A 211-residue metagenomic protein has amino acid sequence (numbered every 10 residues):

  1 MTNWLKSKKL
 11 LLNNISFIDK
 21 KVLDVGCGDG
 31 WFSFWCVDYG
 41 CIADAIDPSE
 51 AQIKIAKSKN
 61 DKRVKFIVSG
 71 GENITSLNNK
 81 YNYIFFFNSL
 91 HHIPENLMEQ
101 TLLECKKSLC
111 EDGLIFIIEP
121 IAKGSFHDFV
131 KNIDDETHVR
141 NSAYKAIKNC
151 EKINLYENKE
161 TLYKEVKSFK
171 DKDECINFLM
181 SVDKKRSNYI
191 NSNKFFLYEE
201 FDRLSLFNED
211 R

Functional and structural regions predicted by a protein language model:
T2-D19: Conserved alpha-helix/loop element of class I SAM-dependent methyltransferases that forms part of the SAM/SAH-binding
K20-G26: Conserved class I S-adenosyl-L-methionine
D29-N73: Class I SAM-dependent methyltransferase SAM/SAH-binding core
F85: A conserved beta-strand element that flanks and buttresses the S-adenosyl-L-methionine
N88-S89: Short catalytic micro-motifs in class I SAM-dependent methyltransferases
E99-E111: A short glycine-rich, Lys/Arg-flanked "PGG" loop and its adjoining helix->strand segment in the class I
F116-N141: Conserved class I S-adenosyl-L-methionine
I153-R211: Conserved Class I S-adenosyl-L-methionine
